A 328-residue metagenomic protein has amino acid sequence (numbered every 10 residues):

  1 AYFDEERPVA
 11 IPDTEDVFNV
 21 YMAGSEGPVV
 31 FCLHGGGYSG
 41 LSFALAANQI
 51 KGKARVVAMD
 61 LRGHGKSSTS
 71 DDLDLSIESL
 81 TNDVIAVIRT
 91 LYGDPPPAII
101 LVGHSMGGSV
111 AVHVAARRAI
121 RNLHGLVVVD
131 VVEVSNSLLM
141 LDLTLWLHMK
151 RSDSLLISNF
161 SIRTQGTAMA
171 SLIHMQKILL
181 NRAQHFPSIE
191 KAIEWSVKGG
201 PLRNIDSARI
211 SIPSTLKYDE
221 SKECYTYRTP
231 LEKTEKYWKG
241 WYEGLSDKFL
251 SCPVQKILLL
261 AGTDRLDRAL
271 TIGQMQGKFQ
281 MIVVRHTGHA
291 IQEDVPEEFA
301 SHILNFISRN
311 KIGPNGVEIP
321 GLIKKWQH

Functional and structural regions predicted by a protein language model:
Y2-T14, Y21, G52, V57-V102 (+4 more regions): Active-site loop/oxyanion-hole signature of alpha/beta-hydrolase fold enzymes
N19-T69: Conserved HGGG/HGGXW glycine-rich cap/lid loop of the alpha/beta-hydrolase fold
G37, L61-G65, E133, Q165 (+1 more regions): Alpha/beta-hydrolase active-site loop signature
S42-A44, S67-L73, S137-M140, A269-L270: Conserved catalytic-core motifs of eukaryotic protein kinase domains, centered on the activation segment
K53, L91-L141, I162-A170: Conserved hydrolase catalytic core segment
S152-L155, N159, G166-I173, L180-G244 (+1 more regions): Conserved alpha/beta-hydrolase catalytic His-Asp/Glu region
Y218-V283, K311-P320, K325-Q327: Conserved serine/cysteine hydrolase catalytic core
T287-S301, V317: Catalytic histidine-centered segment of alpha/beta-hydrolase-like enzymes
